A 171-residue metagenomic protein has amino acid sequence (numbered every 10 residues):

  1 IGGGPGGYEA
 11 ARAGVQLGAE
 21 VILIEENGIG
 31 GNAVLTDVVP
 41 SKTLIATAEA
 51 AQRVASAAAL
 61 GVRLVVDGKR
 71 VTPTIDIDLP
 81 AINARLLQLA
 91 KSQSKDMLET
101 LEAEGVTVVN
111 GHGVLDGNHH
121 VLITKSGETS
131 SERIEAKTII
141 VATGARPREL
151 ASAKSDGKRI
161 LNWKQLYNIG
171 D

Functional and structural regions predicted by a protein language model:
G2-P5, E26-N27: Glycine-rich Rossmann-fold phosphate-binding loop(s) that bind the pyrophosphate of adenine dinucleotide cofactors
Y8: Residues forming the Rossmann-fold NAD(P)(H) cofactor-binding site
R12-A19, I24-G170: Glycine-rich flavin
